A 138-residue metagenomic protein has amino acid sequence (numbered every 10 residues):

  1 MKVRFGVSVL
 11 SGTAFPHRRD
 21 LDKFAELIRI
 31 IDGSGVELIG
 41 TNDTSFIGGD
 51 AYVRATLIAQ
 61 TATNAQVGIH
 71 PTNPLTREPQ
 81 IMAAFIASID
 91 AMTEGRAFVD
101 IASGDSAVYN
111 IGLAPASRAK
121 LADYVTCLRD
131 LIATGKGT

Functional and structural regions predicted by a protein language model:
M1-Q66: N-terminal beta1-alpha1-beta2 module of alpha/beta enzyme domains
K2-R18, T76-G137: Flexible, glycine-rich active-site loops centered on histidine and acidic residues that chelate a metal or position
N42, H70, D100-A102: Structural motif
D43-I47, P71-E78, S117: Short secondary-structure transition/capping motifs
D50-T72, T76, Y124-L131: Alpha-helix-loop-beta-strand connector modules within alpha/beta enzyme cores
